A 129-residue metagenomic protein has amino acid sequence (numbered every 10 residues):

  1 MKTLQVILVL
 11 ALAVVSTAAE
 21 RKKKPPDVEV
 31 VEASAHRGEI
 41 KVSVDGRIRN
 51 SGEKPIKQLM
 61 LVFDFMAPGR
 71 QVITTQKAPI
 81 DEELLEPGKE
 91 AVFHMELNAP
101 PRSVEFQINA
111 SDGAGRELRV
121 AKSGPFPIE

Functional and structural regions predicted by a protein language model:
K2-V9: Sec-dependent signal peptide recognition, specifically the positively charged N-region followed immediately by
V9-A18: Hydrophobic h-region of N-terminal signal peptides that target proteins for export in Gram-negative bacteria
A19-R47, S123-E129: Low-complexity, acidic Ser/Thr/Pro/Gly-rich terminal tails and inter-domain linkers that flank the onset of structured
I48-G52: Asparagine-centered strand-capping/turn motif at beta-strand->loop junctions
P55-Q58, I73: Short acidic/proline- and small/hydrophobic-mixed sequence motifs that coincide with surface turns and coil-to-beta
F65-T75: Short aromatic-acidic-glycine turn motif
I73-R102: Intrinsically disordered, low-complexity Pro/Gly/Ser/Thr-rich segments with frequent PxxP/GP/PP motifs and embedded
E96-E129: Terminal connector regions
